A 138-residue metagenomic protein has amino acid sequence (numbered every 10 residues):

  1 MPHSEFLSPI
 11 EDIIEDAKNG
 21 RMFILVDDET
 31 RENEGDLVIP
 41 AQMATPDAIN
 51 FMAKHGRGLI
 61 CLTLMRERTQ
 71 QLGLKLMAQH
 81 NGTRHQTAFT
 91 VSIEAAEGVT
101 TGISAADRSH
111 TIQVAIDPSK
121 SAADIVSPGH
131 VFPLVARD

Functional and structural regions predicted by a protein language model:
M1-D138: Catalytic domains of riboflavin
